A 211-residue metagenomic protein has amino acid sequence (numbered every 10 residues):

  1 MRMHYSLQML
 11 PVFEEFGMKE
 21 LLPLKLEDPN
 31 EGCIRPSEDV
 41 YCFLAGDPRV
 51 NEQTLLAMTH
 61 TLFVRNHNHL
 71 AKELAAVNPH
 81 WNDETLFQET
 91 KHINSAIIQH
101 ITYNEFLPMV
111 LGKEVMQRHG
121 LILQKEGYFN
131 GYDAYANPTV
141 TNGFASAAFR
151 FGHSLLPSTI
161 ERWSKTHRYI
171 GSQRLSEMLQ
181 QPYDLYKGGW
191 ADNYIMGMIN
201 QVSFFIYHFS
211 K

Functional and structural regions predicted by a protein language model:
M1-K211: Long, well-ordered alpha/beta core segments of mature domains
